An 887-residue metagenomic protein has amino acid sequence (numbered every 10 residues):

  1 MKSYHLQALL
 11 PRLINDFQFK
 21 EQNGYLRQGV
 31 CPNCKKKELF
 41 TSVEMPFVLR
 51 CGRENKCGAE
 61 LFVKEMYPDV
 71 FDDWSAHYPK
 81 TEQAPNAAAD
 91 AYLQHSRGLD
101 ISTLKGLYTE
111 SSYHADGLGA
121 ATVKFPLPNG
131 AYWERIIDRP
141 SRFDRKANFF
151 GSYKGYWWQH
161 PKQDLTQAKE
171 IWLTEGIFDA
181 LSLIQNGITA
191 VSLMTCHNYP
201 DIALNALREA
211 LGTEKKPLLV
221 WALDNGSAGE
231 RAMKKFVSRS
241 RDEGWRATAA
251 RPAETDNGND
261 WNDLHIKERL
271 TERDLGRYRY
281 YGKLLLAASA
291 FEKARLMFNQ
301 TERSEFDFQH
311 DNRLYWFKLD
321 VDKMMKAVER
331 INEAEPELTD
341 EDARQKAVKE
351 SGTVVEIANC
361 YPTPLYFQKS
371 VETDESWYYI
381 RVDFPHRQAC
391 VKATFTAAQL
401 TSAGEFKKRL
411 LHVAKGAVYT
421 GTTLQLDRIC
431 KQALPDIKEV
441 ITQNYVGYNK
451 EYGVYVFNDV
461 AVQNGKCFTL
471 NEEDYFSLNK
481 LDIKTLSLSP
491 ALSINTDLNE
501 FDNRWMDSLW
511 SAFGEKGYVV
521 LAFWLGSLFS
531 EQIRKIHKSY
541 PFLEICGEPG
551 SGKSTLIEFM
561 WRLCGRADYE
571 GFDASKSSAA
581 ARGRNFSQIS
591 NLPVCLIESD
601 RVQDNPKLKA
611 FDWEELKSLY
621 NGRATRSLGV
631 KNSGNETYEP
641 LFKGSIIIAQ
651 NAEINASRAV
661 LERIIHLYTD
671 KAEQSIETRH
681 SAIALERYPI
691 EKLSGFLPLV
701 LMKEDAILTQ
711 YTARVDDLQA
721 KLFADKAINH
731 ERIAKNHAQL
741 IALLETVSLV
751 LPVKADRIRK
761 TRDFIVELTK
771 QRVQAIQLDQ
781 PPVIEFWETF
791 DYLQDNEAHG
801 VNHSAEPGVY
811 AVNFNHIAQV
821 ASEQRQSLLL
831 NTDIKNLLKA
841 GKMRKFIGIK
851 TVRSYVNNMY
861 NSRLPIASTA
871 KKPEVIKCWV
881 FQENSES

Functional and structural regions predicted by a protein language model:
M1-S75, A84-L127, N205-R208: N-terminal structured subdomain of primase-like DNA metabolism proteins
K2, L6-P11, A115-K216: Phosphate-handling DNA/RNA-contact segment within nucleic-acid enzymes
C34, R273-K484, A652, D705-I707 (+2 more regions): N-terminal nucleic-acid engagement/recognition segments and initiation subdomains in replication, restriction
C51, L93, F125, E175 (+3 more regions): Terminal peptide-recognition signature
G187, V220, S527-L701, A811 (+2 more regions): Conserved NTP-binding/hydrolysis core of motor NTPases
C196-P200, L223-M233, E254-D256, S551: Acidic, metal-coordinating catalytic cores used for nucleic-acid/nucleotide bond scission and strand-transfer chemistry
D474-E570, K576, H737, L744: P-loop NTPase catalytic core of nucleic-acid-dependent motor ATPases
P640-F642, R658-I758: Phosphate-sensing "switch" segment of ASCE/P-loop ATPases
